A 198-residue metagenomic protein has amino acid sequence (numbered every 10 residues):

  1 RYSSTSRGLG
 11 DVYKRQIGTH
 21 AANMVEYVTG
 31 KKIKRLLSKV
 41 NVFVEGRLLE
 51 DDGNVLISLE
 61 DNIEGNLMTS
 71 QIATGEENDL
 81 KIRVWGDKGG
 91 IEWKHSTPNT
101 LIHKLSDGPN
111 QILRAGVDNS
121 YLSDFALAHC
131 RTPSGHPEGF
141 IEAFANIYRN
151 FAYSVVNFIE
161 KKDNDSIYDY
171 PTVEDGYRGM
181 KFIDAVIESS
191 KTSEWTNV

Functional and structural regions predicted by a protein language model:
S4-R47, N54-V55, L101, A128 (+1 more regions): Predominantly a Rossmann-like dinucleotide-binding segment in NAD(P)-dependent oxidoreductases
A21-A22, I147-A152, I183: A general structural signal for well-ordered alpha-helical segments in protein cores
Y27, R35, N54-D61, K88-Y170: C-terminal glycine/acidic-rich active-site capping loop/insertion
K31, R47-L49, I63, E76-L80: Glycine/proline-rich active-site loop of Rossmann-fold NAD(P)-dependent oxidoreductases
E45, M68-E76, H136-G139: Glycine-rich phosphate/pyrophosphate-binding beta-alpha loops
E188-V198: C-terminal capping/lid region of NAD(P)-dependent oxidoreductase domains
